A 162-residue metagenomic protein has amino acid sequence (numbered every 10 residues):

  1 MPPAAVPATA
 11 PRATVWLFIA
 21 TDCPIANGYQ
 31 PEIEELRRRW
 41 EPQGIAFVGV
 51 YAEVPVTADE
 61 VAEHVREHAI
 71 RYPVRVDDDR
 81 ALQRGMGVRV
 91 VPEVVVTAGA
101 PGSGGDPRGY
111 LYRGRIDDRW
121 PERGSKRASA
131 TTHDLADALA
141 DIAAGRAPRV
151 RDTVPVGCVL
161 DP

Functional and structural regions predicted by a protein language model:
M1-A10, A100-P107: Intrinsically disordered, low-complexity terminal tails and inter-domain linkers enriched for S/T/G/P/D/E
T9-P24, F47, L139: Short active-site neighborhood of thiol/selenol oxidoreductases, capturing the structured segment around
P11-T14, Q43-A46, I70-Y72, V91: Loop/turn elements at helix/coil->beta-strand transitions in domains of secreted/extracellular proteins
A20-P24, G49-V54, E122-A128: Second-shell loop/turn segments in exported
C23-A26, V94: The canonical Cys-X-X-Cys-His
N27-H68, R75-G85: Structural microenvironment flanking redox-active thiols in thiol-disulfide oxidoreductases
H64-L111, I116: Short, internal strand/loop/helix patches that form the active-site neighborhood or redox-interaction surface
A100-P162: Thiol-/selenol-based redox modules, centered on thioredoxin-like and closely related oxidoreductase domains
